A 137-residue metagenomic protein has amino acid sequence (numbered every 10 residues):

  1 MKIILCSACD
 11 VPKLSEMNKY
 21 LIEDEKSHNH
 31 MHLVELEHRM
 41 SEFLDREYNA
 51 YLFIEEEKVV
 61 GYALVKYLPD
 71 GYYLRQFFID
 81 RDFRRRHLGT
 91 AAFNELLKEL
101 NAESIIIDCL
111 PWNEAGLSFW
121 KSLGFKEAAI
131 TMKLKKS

Functional and structural regions predicted by a protein language model:
M1-E16: A short beta-loop-alpha structural element at the N-terminal edge of CoA-dependent acyl/N-acetyltransferase catalytic
N18-M40: Conserved GNAT-fold acetyl-CoA-binding loop/helix
S41-L52: A short helix-loop-beta-strand connector motif used in the catalytic cores of GNAT acetyltransferases and, in some
L52, K58-K66, Y73, F78: Conserved beta-strand in the GNAT
Y67-R75, R84, E127-A128: A conserved beta-turn-beta hairpin within the catalytic core of GNAT-like acetyltransferases that forms part
F83, H87-E95: Conserved acetyl-CoA pyrophosphate-binding loop and the N-cap/start of the following alpha-helix in GNAT-like
I106-L117, K133-S137: Conserved beta-strand-loop-alpha-helix junction that forms the acyl-donor binding cleft
K121-I130: Conserved acetyl-CoA-binding loop of GNAT-fold acetyltransferases
